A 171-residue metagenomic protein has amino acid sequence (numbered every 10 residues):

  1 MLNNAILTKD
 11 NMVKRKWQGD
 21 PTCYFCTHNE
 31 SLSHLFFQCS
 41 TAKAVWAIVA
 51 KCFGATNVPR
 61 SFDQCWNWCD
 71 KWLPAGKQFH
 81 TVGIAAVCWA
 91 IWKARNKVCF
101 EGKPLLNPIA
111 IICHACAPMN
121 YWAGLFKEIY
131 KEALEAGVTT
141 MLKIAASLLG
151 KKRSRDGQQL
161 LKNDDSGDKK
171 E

Functional and structural regions predicted by a protein language model:
M1-N29, A90, K169-E171: Helix/loop segments that flank and initiate small ligand/metal-binding modules
L7, S31, S40-A44, I48 (+7 more regions): Acidic, Ser/Thr-rich intrinsically disordered and amphipathic helical segments
D10-Q18, N29-F36, N57, W72-G83 (+1 more regions): Conserved, non-catalytic sequence blocks in retroelement Pol enzymes and Pol-derived host proteins
V13-W66: Short Cys/His-based metal-binding microdomains
K14-K16, S40, L105-A110, I129-A136: Short amphipathic alpha-helical segments embedded in low-complexity Lys/Glu-rich regions
V87-E101: K/E-rich alpha-helical interaction surfaces of small helical-bundle regulatory domains
K97-Y121: Amphipathic alpha-helical/coiled-coil segments positioned at domain termini
H114-E171: RNase H-like, metal-dependent ribonuclease domains
